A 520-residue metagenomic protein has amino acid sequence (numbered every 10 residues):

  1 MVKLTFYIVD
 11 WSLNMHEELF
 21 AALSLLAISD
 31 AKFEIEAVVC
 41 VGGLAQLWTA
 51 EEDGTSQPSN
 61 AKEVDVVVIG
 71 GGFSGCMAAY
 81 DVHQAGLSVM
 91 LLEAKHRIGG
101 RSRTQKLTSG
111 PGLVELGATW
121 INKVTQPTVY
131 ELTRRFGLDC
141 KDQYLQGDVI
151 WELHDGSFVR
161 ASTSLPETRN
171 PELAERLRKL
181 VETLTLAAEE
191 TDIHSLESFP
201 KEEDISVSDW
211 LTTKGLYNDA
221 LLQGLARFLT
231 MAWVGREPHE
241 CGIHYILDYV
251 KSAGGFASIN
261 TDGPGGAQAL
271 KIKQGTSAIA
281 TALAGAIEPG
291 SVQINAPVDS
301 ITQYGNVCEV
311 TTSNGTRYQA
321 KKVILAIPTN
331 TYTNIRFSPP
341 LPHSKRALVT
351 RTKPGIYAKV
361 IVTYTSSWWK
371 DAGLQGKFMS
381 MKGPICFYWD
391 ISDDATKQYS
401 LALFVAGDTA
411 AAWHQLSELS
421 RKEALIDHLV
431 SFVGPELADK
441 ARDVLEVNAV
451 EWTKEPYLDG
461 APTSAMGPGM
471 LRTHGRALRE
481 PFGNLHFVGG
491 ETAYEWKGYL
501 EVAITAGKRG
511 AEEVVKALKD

Functional and structural regions predicted by a protein language model:
I8, E189-P297, Y304-V307, A326 (+3 more regions): Active-site/ligand-binding neighborhood in enzyme catalytic cores
I8-G54, A85, V307-E309, I356 (+1 more regions): Conserved flavin/dinucleotide-binding core of flavoenzymes
A50-D53, Q57-N60, P111-L113, A188-I193 (+3 more regions): Short glycine/proline-rich turn/loop motifs
E51-A187: N-terminal glycine-rich phosphate/pyrophosphate-binding loop and immediately adjacent elements
M77-A79, I279, L283, G510: Hydrophobic residues within alpha-helices that form the first helical element adjacent to the glycine-rich loop
G99, T133, L211, L283 (+7 more regions): Generic structural signal for small/hydrophobic residues in well-ordered secondary structure, especially within
V114-I121, D192-P200, G265-K273, K345-K353 (+3 more regions): Active-site rim elements
I294-V405, A411, F432: Mid-domain catalytic core of redox enzymes that form a hydrophobic substrate pocket/lid adjacent to a catalytic redox
